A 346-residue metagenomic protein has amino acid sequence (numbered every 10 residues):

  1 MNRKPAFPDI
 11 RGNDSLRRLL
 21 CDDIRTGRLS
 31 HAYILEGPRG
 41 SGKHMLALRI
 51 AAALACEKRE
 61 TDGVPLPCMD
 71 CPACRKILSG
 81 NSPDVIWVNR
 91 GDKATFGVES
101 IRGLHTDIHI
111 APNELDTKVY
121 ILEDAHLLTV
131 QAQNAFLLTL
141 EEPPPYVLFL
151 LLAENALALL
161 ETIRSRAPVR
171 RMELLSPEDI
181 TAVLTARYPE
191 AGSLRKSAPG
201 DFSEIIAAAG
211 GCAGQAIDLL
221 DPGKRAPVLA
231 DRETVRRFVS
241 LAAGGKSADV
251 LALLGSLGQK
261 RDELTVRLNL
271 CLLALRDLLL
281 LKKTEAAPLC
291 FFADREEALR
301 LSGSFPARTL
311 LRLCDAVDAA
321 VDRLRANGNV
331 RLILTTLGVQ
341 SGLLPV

Functional and structural regions predicted by a protein language model:
M1-A53, T61, K76, P145-V147 (+2 more regions): Charged, glycine-rich active-site and insertion segments that engage polyanionic ligands
M1-Q131, L138-E141, S302: Clamp-loader machinery-focused feature within the broader ASCE/P-loop NTPase space
Y120-E123, F136, V147-A153: Structural recognition of the conserved hydrophobic beta-strand(s) that form the central parallel beta-sheet of P-loop
N134, L138, L160-E161: Alpha-helical segments flanking ligand/cofactor-binding loops in enzyme cores
